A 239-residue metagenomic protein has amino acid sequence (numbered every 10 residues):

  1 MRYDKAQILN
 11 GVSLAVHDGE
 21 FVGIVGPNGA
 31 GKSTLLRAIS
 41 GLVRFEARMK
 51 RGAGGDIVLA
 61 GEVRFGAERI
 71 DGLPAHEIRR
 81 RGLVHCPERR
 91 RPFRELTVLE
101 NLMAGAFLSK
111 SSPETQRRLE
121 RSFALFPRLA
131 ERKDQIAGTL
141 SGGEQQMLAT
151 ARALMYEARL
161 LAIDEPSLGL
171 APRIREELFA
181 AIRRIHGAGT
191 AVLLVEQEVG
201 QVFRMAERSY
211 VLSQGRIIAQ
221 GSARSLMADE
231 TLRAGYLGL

Functional and structural regions predicted by a protein language model:
M1-L239: Glycine-rich phosphate-binding loops of nucleotide-dependent enzymes
